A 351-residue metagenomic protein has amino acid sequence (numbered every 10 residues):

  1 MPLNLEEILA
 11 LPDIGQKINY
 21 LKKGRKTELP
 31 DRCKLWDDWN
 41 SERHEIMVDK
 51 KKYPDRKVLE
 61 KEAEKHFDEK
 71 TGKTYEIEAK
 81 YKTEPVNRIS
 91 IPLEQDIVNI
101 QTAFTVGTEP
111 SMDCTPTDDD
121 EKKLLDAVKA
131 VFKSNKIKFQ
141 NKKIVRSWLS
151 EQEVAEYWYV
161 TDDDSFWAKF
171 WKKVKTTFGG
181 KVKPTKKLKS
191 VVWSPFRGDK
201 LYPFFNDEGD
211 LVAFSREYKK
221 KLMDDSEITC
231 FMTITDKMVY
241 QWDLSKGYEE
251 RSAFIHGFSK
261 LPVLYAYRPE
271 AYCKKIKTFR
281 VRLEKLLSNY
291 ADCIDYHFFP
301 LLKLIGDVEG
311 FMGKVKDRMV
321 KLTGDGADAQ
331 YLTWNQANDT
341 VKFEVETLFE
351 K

Functional and structural regions predicted by a protein language model:
M1-L188: Extended, helix-rich architectural segments
L21, W36, D49, E78 (+8 more regions): A structural detector for beta-sheet-dominated domains
K22, K70, Q101, T105 (+8 more regions): Intrinsically disordered, low-complexity segments enriched in small/polar residues
E78-V86, N99, Y240, L304-F311 (+1 more regions): Short, mixed-charge, low-aromatic patches
K133-I137, V191-W193, R280-L283: A short linear-motif detector with a strong N-terminal bias
K142-S150, V154-P269: Extended, regular secondary-structure scaffolds
K246-K351: Extended, charged amphipathic alpha-helical segments
